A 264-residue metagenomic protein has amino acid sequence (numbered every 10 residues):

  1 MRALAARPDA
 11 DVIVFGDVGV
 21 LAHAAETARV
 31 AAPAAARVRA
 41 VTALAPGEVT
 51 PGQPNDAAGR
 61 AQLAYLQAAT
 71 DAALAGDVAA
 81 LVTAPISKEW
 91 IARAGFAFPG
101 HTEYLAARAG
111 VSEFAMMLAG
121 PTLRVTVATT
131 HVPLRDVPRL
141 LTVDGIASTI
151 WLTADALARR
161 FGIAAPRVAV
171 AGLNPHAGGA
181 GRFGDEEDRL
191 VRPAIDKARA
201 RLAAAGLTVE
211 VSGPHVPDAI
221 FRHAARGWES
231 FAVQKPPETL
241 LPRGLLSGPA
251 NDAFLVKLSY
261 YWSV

Functional and structural regions predicted by a protein language model:
M1-H101, D144-V264: Contiguous, glycine/small-aliphatic-enriched amphipathic segments in soluble metabolic enzymes
P33, L118-S148: Ligand-binding beta-strand-loop-alpha-helix segment within the catalytic cores of soluble metabolic enzymes
E89-R93, E113-M116, R124-V127, L134-V137 (+1 more regions): Short, well-ordered, mixed-charge alpha-helical segments that flank or form enzyme active sites
A106-L118: FAD-binding core/adjacent interface of flavoenzyme oxidoreductases
E113, P121-R124, A164, A250: A generic structural signal for well-ordered coil/turn residues at beta-strand boundaries that shape enzyme active-site
